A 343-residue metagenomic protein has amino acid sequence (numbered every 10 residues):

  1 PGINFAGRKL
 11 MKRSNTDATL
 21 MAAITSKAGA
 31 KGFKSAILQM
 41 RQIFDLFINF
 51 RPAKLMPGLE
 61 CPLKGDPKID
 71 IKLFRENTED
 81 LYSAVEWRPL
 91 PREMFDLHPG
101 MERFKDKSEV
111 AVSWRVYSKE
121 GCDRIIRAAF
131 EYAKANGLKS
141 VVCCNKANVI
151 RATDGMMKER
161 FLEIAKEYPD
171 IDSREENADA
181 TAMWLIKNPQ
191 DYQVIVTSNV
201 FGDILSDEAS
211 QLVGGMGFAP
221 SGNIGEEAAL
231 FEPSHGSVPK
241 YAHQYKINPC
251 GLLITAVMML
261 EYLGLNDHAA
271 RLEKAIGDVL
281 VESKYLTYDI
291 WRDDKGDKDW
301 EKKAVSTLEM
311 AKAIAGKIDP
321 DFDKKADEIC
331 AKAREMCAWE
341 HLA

Functional and structural regions predicted by a protein language model:
P1-L10, K158-Q193: N-terminal small/polar loop signature for handling phosphorylated ligands or for N-terminal nucleophile
G2-M101, E109-V112, V200: N-terminal glycine-rich phosphate/adenylate-binding segment common to multiple enzyme folds
N15, Q42-N49, E79, S83 (+7 more regions): Generic secondary-structure signature for well-ordered alpha-helical cores
N15-A18, D45-L46, P67-I71, N136-K139 (+4 more regions): Short coil/turn connectors at secondary-structure junctions
F95-D179: Glycine-rich phosphate/diphosphate-binding loop of Rossmann-like nucleotide-binding domains
A182-K284: Glycine-rich phosphate/nucleotide-binding loop
G251-E328, K332-M336, L342-A343: Mobile late-domain/C-terminal helix-loop "cap" segments that border catalytic sites or the cytosolic face
